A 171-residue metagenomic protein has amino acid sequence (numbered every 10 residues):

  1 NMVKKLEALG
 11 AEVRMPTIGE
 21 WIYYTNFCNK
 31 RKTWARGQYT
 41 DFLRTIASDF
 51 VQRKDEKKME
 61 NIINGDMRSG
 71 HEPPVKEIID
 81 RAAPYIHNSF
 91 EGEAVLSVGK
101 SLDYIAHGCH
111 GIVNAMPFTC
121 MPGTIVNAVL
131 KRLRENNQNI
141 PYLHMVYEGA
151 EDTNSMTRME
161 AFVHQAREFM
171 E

Functional and structural regions predicted by a protein language model:
N1-E171: An N-terminal assembly and electron-transfer interface module characteristic of large anaerobic redox and radical
